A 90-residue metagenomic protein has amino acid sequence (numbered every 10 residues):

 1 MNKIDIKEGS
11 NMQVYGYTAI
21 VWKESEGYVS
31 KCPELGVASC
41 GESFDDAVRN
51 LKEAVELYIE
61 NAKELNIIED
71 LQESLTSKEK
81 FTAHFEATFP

Functional and structural regions predicted by a protein language model:
M1-G16, R49-P90: Short, charged, surface-exposed hinge/linker loops at domain edges that act as mobile lids or interdomain connectors
Y15-E34: Short aromatic-glycine-(Arg/Gly/Cys) micro-motifs in beta-strand/loop hairpins
K23-S25, G36, N66, F89: Amphipathic alpha-helical interaction segments
C32-D45: A short, exposed loop/beta-hairpin motif centered on an aromatic-Gly-Thr core
